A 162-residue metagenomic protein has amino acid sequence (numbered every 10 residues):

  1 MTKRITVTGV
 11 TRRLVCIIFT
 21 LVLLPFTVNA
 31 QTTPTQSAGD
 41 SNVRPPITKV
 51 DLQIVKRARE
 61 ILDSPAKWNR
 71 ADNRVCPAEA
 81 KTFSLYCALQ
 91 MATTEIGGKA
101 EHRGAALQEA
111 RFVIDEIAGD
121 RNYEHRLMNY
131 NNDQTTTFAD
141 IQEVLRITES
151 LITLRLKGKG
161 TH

Functional and structural regions predicted by a protein language model:
T2-V15: Bacterial N-terminal signal peptides that target proteins for export
L14-F26: Bacterial N-terminal signal peptides
P34-A58: N-terminal low-complexity, Pro/Thr/Ser-rich intrinsically disordered segments that act as propeptides or flexible
Q36-N42, C87-Q90, Y123-R126: Acidic/histidine-rich, surface-exposed loop or edge segments in extracytoplasmic proteins
P45-K49, V75-E79, N132: Short, solvent-exposed segments of well-ordered alpha helices
L52-F112: Short N-proximal segments of mature Sec-exported proteins
T93-H162: Compact alpha-helical subdomains of small soluble proteins
